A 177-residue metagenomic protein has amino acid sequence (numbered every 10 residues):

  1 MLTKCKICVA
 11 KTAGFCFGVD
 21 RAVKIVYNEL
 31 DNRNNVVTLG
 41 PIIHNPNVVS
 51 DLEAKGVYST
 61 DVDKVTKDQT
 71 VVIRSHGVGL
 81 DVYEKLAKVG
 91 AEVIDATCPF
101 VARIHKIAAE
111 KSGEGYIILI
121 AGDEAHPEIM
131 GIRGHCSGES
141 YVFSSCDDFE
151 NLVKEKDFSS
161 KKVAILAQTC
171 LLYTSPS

Functional and structural regions predicted by a protein language model:
L2-A13, F17-D20: Positively charged, low-complexity intrinsically disordered leader regions
V36-I42, I120-G122: Short internal beta-strands
G40-K55: N-terminal beta-loop-helix "entrance" segment that forms/cooperates in small-molecule cofactor or anionic ligand
Y58-K67: Short acidic low-complexity segments
Q69-A91, H105: Phosphate-bearing ligand-interacting subdomains that bind or position ATP/ADP/UDP/GDP/NAD(P) or nucleotide-linked
V93, I107-A108, S112, I118-C146 (+1 more regions): Internal gly/pro-rich beta-alpha loop/helix module that stabilizes soluble enzyme cofactors or their anionic handles
K161-K162, L166-L171: Conserved anion/nucleotide-ligand pocket segment
Y173-S177: Conserved small/polar residues in nucleotide/adenosyl-binding loops
